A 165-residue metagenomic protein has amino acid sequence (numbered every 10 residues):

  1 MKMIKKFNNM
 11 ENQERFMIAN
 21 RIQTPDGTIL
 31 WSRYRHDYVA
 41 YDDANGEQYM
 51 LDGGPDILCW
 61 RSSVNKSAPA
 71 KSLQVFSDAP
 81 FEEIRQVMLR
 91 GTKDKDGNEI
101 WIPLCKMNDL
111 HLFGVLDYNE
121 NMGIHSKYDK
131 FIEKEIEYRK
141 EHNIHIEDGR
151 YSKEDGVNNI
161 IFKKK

Functional and structural regions predicted by a protein language model:
M1-N8: Short acidic, low-complexity intrinsically disordered linear motifs used for protein-protein interactions
N9-F81: N-terminal accessory interaction module
M10, R21, G97, G114 (+3 more regions): Short, flexible coil/linker elements and helix-boundary hinge sites characteristic of intrinsically disordered
P25, A44, L51-D52, L89 (+4 more regions): Intrinsically disordered, low-complexity segments enriched in small/polar residues
L30, Y49, D56-I57, D94 (+4 more regions): Polar low-complexity intrinsically disordered regions enriched in Ser/Thr and small residues
Q74-R85, G156, F162: Extended terminal accessory/targeting regions
Q86-D129: Amphipathic alpha-helical packing elements
M122-K165: Charge-dense polyanion-binding interfaces
